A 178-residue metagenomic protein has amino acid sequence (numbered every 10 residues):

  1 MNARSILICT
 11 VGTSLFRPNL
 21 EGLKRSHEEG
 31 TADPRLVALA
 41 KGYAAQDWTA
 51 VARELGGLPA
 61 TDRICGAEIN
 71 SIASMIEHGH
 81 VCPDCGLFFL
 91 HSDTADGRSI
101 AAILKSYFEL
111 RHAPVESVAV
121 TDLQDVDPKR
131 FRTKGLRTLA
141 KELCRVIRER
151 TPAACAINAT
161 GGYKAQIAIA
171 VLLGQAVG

Functional and structural regions predicted by a protein language model:
M1-A154, A168-G178: Long, low-complexity, Lys/Arg-enriched
A154-A165: Glycine-rich anion-binding loop/nest that anchors nucleotide
